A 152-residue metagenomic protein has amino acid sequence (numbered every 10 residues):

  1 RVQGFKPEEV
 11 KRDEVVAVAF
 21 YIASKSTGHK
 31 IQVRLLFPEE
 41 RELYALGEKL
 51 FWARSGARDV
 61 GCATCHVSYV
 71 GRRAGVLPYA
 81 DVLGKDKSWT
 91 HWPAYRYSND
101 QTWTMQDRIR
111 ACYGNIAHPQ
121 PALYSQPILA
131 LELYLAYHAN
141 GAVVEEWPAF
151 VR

Functional and structural regions predicted by a protein language model:
R1-V16, T27, A53-R152: Electron-transfer interface patches adjacent to heme c in soluble/periplasmic c-type cytochromes and di-/multiheme
S26-S55, R152: Electrostatic cytochrome c docking/interface patches
